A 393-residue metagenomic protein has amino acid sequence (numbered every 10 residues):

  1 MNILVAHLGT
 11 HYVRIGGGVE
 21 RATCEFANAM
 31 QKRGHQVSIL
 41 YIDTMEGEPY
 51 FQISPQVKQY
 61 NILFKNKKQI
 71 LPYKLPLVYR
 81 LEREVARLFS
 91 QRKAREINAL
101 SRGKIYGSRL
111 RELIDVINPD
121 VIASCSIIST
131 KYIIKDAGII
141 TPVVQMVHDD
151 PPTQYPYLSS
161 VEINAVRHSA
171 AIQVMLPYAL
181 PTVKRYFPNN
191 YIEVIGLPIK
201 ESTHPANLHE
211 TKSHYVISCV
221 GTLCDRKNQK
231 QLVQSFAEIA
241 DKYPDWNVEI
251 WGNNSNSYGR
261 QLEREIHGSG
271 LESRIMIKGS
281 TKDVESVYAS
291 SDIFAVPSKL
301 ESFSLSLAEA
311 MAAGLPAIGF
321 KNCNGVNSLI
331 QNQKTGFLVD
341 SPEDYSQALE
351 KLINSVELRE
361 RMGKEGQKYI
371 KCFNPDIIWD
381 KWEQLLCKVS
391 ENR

Functional and structural regions predicted by a protein language model:
L4-A6, E210-K227, V233-F236, E249: Conserved donor-binding/catalytic core segment of Leloir-type glycosyltransferases
L40-E46, V220, N247-Q261: Glycosyltransferase donor-sugar binding loop
R260-G279: Nucleotide-activated donor-binding/catalytic signature segment of Leloir-type glycosyltransferases, i.e., the conserved
S280, K299: Aromatic "clamp/platform" in nucleotide-sugar-dependent glycosyltransferases that forms part of the donor/acceptor
E309, K321-Q333, F337-L338: Short acidic/histidine- and often glycine-rich active-site loop of Leloir-type glycosyltransferases that engages
P316-F320: Short hydrophobic beta-strand element within catalytic cores of glycosyltransferases and related nucleotide-activated
Q331-E343, K351-E357, K371: Conserved acidic donor-binding segment of nucleotide-sugar-dependent glycosyltransferases
K351, L358-C372, K381-Q384: A short, well-ordered alpha-helix in the C-terminal region of glycosyltransferases
